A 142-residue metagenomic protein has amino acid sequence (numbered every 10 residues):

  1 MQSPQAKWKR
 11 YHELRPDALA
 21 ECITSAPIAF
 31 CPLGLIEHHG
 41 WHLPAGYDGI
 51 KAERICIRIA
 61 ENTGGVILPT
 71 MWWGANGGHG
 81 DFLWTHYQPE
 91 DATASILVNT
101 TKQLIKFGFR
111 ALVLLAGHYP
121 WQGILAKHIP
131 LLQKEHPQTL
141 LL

Functional and structural regions predicted by a protein language model:
M1-P44: Active-site and ligand/interface coordination hotspots across diverse enzymes and nucleic-acid-associated assemblies
W8-L14, W73-L142: Active-site histidine-anchored catalytic micro-motif
P27, G64-G65, Q138-L141: A generic structural signal for alpha->beta connector loops
F30, I67, H118-Y119: Buried hydrophobic positions in well-ordered alpha/beta secondary-structure cores of metabolic enzymes
H42-G49, D81-W84: Glycine-rich loop at the start of a catalytic domain that most often binds anionic cofactors/ligands
D48-A60: Short catalytic helix/loop segments, enriched in acidic residues and glycine and frequently bearing histidine
G65, M71-G74: Short glycine-enriched loops at secondary-structure junctions
